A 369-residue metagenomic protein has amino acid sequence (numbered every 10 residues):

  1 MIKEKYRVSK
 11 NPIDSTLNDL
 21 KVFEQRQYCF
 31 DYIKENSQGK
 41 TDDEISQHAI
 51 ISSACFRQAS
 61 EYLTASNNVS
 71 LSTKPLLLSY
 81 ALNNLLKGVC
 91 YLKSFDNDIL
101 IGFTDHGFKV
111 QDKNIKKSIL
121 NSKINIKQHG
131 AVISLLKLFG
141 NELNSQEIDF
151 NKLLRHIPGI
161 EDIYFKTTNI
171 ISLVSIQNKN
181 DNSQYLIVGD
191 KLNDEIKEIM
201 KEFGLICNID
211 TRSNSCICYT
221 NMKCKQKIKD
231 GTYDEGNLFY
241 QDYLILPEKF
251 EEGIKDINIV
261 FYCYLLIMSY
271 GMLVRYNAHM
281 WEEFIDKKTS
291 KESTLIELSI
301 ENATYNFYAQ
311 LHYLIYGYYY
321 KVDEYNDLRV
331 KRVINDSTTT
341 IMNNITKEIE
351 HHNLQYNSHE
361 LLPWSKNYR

Functional and structural regions predicted by a protein language model:
M1-R369: Terminal alpha-helical segments
